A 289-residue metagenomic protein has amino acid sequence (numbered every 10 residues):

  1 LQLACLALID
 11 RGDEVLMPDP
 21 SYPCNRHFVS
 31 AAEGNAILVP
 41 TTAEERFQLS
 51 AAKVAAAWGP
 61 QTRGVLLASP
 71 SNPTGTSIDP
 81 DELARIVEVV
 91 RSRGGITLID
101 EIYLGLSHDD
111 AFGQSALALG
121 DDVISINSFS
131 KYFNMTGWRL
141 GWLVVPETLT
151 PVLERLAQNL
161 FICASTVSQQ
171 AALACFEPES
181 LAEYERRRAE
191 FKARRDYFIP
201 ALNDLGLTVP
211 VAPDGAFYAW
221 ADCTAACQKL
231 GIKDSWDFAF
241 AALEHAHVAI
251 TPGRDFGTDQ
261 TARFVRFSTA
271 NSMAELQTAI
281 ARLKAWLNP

Functional and structural regions predicted by a protein language model:
L1-P289: PLP-dependent class I/II
